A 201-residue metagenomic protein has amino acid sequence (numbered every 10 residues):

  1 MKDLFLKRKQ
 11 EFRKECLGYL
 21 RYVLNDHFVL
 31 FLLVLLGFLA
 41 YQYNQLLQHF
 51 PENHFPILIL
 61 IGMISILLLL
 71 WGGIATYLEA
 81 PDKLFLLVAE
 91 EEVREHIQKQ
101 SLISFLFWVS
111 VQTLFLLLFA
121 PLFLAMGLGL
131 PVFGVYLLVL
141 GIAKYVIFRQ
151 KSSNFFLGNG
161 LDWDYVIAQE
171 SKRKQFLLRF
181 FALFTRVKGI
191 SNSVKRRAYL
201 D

Functional and structural regions predicted by a protein language model:
M1-K83, E95-D201: Hydrophobic alpha-helical transmembrane segments of membrane proteins
L87-R94: Juxtamembrane helix-boundary/capping and inter-helix hinge elements in multi-pass membrane proteins
